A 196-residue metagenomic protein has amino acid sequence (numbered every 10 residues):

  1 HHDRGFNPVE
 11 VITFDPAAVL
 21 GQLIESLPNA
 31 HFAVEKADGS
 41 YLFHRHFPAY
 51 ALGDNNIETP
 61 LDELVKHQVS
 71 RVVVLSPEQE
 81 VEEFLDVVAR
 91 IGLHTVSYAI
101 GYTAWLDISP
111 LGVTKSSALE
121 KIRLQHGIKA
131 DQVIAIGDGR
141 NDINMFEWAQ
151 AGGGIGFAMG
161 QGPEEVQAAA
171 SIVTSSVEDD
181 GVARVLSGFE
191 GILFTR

Functional and structural regions predicted by a protein language model:
H1-A17: Glycine/small-residue-rich loop that forms an oxyanion/phosphate-binding "nest" at active or ligand-binding sites
H1-R4, V65-K66, Q167-V173: Structural recognition of alpha->loop->beta junctions
V9-E10, V74, S109, G152: A generic secondary-structure micro-motif detector that highlights 1-2 residue hydrophobic/ambivalent hotspots embedded
E10-I12, N56-T59, F157, V173-V177: Short acidic-hydrophobic, aromatic-tinged amphipathic segments that line or gate anion-handling sites
A18-I136, R140-M145: Conserved acidic, metal-coordinating active-site core of Asp-based, Mg2+-dependent phosphoryl-transfer enzymes
S109-R196: Mg2+-dependent phosphoryl-transfer enzymes with acidic/Ser/Thr/Gly-rich catalytic loops
